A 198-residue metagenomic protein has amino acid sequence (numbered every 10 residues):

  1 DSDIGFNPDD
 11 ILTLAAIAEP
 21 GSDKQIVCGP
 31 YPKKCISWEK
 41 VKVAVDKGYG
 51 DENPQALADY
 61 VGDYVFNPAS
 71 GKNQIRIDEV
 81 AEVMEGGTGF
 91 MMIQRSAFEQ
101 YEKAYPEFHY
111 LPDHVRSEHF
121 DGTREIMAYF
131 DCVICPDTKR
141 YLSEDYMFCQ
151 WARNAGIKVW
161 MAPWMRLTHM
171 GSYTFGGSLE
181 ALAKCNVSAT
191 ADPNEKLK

Functional and structural regions predicted by a protein language model:
D1-I4: Short acidic donor-binding/metal-coordinating loop in glycosyltransferase active sites
N7-V133: Conserved catalytic core of nucleotide-sugar-dependent glycosyltransferases
K103-K198: C-terminal catalytic/acceptor-binding lobe
